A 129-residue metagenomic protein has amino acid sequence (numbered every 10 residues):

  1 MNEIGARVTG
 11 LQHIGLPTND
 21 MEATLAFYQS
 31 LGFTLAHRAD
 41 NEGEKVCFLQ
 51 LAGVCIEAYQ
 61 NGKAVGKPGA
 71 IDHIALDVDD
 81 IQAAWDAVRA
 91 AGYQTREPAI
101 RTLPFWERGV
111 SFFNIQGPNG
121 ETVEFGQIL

Functional and structural regions predicted by a protein language model:
M1-E22, I71-I74, G126-L129: N-terminal beta-strand motif that seeds the catalytic metal site of vicinal oxygen chelate
M1-G5, R89-L129: Vicinal oxygen chelate
V8, L16-I56, W106: Core segments of cupin and vicinal oxygen chelate
L11, E44-V46, I71, V110: Conserved positions at the start
H13-T24, E57-G66, G92: Short N-terminal helix-initiation segments at or just after the protein's N-terminus
L35-P68, I115-Q116, T122-Q127: Conserved short beta-strand elements that form part of the metal-binding/catalytic scaffold of enzyme active sites
Q82-A87: Short amphipathic alpha-helices within nucleic acid-binding modules
